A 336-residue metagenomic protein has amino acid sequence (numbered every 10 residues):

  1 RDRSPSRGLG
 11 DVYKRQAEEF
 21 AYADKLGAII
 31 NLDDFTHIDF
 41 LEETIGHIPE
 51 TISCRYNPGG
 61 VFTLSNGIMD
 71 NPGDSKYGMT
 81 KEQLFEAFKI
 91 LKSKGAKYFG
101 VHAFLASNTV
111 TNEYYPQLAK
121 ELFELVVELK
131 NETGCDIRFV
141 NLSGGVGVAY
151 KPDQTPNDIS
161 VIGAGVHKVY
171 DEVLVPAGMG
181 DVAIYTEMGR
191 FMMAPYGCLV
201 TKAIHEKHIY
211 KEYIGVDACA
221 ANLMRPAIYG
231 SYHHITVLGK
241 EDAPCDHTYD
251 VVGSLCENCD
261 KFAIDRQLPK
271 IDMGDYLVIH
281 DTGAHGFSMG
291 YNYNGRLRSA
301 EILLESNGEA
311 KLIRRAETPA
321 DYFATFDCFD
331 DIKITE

Functional and structural regions predicted by a protein language model:
D2-L9, Y13: Single conserved hydrophobic/aromatic residue that forms the stacking wall/gate of nucleotide- or nucleobase-binding
R7, A21-I30, G46-T51, K97 (+1 more regions): Glycine-enriched alpha-helix->loop->beta-strand junction motifs that scaffold or abut catalytic
A17, H37-H47: Active-site-adjacent beta->alpha loops and helix N-cap segments on the catalytic face of soluble alpha/beta enzymes
A23, C54, V101, L142 (+3 more regions): Conserved, mostly hydrophobic/aromatic
D34: Phosphate/diphosphate-binding loops
P58-H205: Active-site loop/helix belt of alpha/beta enzymes
L174, M179-E336: Charged (often Lys/Glu-rich) extended helix/loop segments that serve as interaction or gating elements
